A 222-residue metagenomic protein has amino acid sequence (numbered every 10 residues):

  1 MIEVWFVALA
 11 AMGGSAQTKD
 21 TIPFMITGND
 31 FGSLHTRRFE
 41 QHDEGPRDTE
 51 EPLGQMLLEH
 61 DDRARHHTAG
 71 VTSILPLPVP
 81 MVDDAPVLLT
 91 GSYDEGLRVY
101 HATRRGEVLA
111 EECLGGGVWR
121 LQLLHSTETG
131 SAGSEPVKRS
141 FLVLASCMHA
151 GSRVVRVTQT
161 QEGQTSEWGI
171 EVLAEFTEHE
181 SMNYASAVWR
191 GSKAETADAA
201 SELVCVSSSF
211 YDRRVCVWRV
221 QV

Functional and structural regions predicted by a protein language model:
M1-P23, D30-P80, D84-V87, R104-T129 (+1 more regions): Inter-blade linker and blade-boundary elements of WD-repeat/beta-propeller domains
M25-N29, L88-S92, V143-C147, C205-F210: Conserved beta-strand element within WD40/beta-propeller blades
F31, E40, D94, H149 (+3 more regions): Residue-level signature of beta-propeller blades and closely related beta-rich strand-turn architectures in secreted
L34-F39, L97-H101, S152-R156, V215-R219: WD40-repeat beta-propellers
A85, D94, V118, K138-S140 (+4 more regions): Active-site lining segments that contact anionic ligands and/or coordinate catalytic metals
L124-L142: C-terminal structural cap/anchor segments
P136-M182: C-terminal hydrophobic structural anchor segments that stabilize assembly/packing rather than catalytic chemistry
A185-A187, A194-V222: Blade-level signature of beta-propeller repeat domains, shared across WD40, Kelch, NHL, RCC1 and BNR/Asp-box propellers
